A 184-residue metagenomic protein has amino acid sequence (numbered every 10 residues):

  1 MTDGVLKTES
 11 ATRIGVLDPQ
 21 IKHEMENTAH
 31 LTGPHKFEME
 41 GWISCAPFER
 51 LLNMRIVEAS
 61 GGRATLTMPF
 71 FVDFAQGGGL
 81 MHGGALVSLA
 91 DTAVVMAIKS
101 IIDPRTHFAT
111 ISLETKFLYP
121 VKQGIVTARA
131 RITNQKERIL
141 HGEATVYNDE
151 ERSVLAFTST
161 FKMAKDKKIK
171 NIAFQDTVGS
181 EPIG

Functional and structural regions predicted by a protein language model:
T2-G184: Terminal targeting signals and extreme-terminal segments of soluble enzymes
